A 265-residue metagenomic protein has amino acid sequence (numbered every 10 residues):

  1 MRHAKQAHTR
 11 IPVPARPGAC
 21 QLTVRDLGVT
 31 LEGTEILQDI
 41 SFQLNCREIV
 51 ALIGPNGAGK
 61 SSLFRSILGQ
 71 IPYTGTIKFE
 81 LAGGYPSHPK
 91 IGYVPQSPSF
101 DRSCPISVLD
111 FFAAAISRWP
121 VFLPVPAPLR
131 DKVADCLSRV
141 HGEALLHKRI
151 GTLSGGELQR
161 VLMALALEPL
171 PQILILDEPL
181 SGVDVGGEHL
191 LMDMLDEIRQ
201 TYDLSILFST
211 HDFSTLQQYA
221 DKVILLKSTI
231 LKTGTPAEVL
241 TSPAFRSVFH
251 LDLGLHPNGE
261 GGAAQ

Functional and structural regions predicted by a protein language model:
I53-P55: The feature captures the beta-strand-to-loop junction immediately N-terminal to the Walker
A127-L145: Conserved ABC ATPase "signature" region
R149-L153, E157: Conserved ABC ATPase signature
L174-E178: Catalytic Walker B motif of ABC-type/P-loop ATPase nucleotide-binding domains
T210-H211: H-loop/switch region of ABC-family ATPase nucleotide-binding domains
I224, S228-E238: Conserved switch/coupling elements of ABC/ABC-like ATPase nucleotide-binding domains
A237, T241-Q265: ABC ATPase nucleotide-binding domains
